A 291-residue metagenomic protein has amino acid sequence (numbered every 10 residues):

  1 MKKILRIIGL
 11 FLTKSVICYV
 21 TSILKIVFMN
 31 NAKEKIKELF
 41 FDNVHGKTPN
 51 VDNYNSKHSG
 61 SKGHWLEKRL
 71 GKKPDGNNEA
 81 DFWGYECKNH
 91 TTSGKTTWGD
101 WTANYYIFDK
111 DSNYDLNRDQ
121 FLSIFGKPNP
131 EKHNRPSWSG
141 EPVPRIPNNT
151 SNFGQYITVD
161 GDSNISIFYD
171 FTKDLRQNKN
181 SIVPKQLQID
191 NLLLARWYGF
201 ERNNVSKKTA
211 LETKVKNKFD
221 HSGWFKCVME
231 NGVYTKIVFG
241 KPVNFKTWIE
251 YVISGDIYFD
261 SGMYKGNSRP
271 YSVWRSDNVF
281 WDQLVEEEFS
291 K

Functional and structural regions predicted by a protein language model:
M1, L5-F11, S15-W83, N89-K291: Nucleic-acid endonuclease domains
